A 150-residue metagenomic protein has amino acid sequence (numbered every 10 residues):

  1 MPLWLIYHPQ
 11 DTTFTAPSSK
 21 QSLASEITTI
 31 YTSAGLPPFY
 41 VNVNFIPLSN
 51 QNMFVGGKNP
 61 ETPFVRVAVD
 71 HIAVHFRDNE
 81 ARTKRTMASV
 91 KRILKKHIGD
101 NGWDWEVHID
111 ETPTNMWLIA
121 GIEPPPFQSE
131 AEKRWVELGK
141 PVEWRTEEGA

Functional and structural regions predicted by a protein language model:
M1-A150: A domain-level signal for the structural core that forms small-molecule/cofactor-binding pockets and catalytic centers
